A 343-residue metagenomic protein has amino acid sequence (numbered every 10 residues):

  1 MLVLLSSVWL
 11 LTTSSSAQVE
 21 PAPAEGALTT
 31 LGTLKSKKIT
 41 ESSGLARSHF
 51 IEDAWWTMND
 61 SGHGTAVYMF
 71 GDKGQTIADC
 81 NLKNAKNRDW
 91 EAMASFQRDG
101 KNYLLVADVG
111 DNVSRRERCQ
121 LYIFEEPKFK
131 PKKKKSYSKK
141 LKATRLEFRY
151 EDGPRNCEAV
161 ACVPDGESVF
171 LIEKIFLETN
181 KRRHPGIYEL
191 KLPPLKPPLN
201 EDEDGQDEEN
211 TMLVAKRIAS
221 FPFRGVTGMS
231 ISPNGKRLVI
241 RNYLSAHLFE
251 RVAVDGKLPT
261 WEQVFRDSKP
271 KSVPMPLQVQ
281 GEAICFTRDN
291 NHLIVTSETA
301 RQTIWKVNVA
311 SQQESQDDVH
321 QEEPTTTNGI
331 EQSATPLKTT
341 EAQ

Functional and structural regions predicted by a protein language model:
M1-W9: Bacterial N-terminal signal peptides
T12-S14: N-terminal signal peptide c-region/cleavage motif recognized by signal peptidases
Q18-Q343: Sequence/structural signature of beta-propeller domains
